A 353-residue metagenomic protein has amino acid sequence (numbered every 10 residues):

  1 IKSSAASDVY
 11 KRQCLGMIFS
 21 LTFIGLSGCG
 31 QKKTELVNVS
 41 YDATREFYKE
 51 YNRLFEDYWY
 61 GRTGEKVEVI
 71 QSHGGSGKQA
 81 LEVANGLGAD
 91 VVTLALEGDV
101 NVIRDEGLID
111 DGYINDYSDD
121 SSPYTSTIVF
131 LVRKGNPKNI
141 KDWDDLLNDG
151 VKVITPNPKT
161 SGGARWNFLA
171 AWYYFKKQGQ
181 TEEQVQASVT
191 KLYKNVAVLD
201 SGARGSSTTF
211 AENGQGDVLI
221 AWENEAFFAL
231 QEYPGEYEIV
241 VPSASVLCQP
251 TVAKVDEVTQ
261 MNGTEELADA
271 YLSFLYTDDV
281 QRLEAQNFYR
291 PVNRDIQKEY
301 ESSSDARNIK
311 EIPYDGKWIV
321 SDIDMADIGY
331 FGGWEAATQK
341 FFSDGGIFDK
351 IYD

Functional and structural regions predicted by a protein language model:
I1-Y10: Single conserved hydrophobic/aromatic residue that forms the stacking wall/gate of nucleotide- or nucleobase-binding
K11-C29: Sec-dependent N-terminal signal peptides of Gram-positive bacterial secreted proteins and lipoproteins
C29-E106, D116-Y117, W222: Early extracytoplasmic/lumenal segment of secretory-pathway proteins
G86-V92, G150-K152, N213-A221: Alpha-to-beta junction loops
R104-K176: A conserved helix-loop-strand patch within extracytoplasmic ligand-binding domains of the periplasmic binding
S122-T127, V189-Y193, D200-S201, E232-M261 (+3 more regions): Periplasmic-binding protein-like
Q178-S243: Ligand-binding pocket segment of bilobal, Venus flytrap-like solute-binding proteins
T259-D353: Extracellular/periplasmic juxtamembrane helices and adjacent flexible linkers that interface with membrane partners
